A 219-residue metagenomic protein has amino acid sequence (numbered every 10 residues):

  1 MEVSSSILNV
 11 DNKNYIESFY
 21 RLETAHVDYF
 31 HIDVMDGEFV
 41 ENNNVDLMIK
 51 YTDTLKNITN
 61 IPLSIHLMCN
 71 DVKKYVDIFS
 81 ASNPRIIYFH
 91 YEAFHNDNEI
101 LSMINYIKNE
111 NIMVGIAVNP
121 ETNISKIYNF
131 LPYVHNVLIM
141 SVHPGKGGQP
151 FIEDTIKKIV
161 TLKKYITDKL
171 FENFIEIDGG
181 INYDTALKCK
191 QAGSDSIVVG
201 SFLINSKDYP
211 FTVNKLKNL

Functional and structural regions predicted by a protein language model:
E2-S6, F30-I32, L63-L67, I87-F89 (+4 more regions): Hydrophobic faces of well-ordered beta-strands that scaffold small-molecule active sites in alpha/beta enzyme cores
Y15, L22, D33, F79 (+6 more regions): Conserved, mostly hydrophobic/aromatic
E17-F19, D71-A81, T122-Y133, I181-I197: Catalytic cores of alpha/beta
F30-I49, Y91-F94, V142-G148: Glycine-rich, proline-tolerant flexible connector loops at the mouths of alpha/beta enzymes
N44-M103, I116: Glycine/small-residue-rich loop that forms an oxyanion/phosphate-binding "nest" at active or ligand-binding sites
V45-I65, Y106-G115, T155-I175, G179 (+1 more regions): Alpha-helix-loop-beta-strand connector modules within alpha/beta enzyme cores
I87-H95, L138-Q149, A192-T212: Glycine-rich phosphate-binding active-site loops on the catalytic face of alpha/beta enzymes
A117-T155: Histidine/lysine/aspartate-rich catalytic loop segments that bind and position anionic ligands
